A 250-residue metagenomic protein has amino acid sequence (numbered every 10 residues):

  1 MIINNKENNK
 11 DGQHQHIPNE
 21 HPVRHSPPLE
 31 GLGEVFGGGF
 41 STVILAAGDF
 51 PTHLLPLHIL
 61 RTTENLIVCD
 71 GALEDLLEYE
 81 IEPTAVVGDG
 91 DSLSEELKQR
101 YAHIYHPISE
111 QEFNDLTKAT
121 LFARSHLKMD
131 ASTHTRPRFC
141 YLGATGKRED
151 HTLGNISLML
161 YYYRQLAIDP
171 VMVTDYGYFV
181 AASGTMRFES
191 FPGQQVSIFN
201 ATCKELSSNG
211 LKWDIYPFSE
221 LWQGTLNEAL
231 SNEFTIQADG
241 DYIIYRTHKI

Functional and structural regions predicted by a protein language model:
I2, H16-R100: N-terminal beta-strand-loop-alpha-helix module at the start of alpha/beta ligand-binding or catalytic domains
N8-Q15: Intrinsically disordered, low-complexity, charge-rich segments with an acidic bias
L45-D49, T145, T247-H248: Structural motif
T52-H53, R148-T152, F179-A182: Short, well-ordered, mixed-charge alpha-helical segments that flank or form enzyme active sites
T62, G71-A167, V173: Acidic/Gly/His-enriched mid-domain segments of enzyme catalytic cores or analogous surface patches that mediate
Y161-S190: Class I SAM-dependent methyltransferase SAM-binding "motif I" and its flanking Rossmann-like core
A182-I250: Long, charged alpha-helical interface segments
